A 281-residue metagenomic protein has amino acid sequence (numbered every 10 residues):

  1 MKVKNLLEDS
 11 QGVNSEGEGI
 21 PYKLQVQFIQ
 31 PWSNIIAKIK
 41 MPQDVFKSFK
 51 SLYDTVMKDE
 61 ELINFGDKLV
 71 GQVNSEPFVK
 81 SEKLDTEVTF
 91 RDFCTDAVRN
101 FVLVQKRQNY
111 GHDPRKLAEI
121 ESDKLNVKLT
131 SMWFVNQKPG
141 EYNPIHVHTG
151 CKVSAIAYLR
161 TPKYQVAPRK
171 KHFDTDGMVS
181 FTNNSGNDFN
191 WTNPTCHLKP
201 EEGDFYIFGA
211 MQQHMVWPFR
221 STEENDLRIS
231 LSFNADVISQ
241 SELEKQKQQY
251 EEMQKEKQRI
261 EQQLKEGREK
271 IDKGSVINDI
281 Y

Functional and structural regions predicted by a protein language model:
K2-E121, G140-N143: Non-heme Fe(II)/2-oxoglutarate
S33-I35, K128, C151-V153, N225-I229: Residues at beta-strand starts and edge strands
I36-K38, W133, S154-I156, S230-S232: Beta-strand secondary-structure signal
K40-P42, Q137, Y158-R160, N234-I238: Solvent-exposed residues in well-ordered beta-strands and their adjoining turns, especially edge/terminal strands
D54-T55, G150, R169-V179, Q246-E256: Short intrinsically disordered coil segments
T130-I207: Catalytic core of non-heme Fe(II) oxygenases with the double-stranded beta-helix
N187-Y281: Catalytic core of Fe(II)/2-oxoglutarate
